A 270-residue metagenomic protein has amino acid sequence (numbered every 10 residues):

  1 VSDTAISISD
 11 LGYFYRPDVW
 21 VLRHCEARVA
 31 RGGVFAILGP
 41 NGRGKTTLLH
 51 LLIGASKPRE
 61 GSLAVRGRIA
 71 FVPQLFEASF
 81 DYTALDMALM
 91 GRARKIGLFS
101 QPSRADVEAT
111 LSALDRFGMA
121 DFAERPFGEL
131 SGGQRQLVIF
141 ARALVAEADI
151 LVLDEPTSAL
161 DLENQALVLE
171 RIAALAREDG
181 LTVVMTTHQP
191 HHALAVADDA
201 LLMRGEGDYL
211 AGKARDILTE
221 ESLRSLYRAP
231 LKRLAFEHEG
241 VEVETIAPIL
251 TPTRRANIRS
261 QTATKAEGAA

Functional and structural regions predicted by a protein language model:
V1-I8, G12-H24, R31, K57 (+1 more regions): A short, flexible loop at the N-terminus of ABC-type nucleotide-binding domains that lies
L38-P40: The feature captures the beta-strand-to-loop junction immediately N-terminal to the Walker
I53: Helix-to-loop junction immediately C-terminal to a conserved catalytic motif
P126-L130, Q134: Conserved ABC ATPase signature
L151-E155: Catalytic Walker B motif of ABC-type/P-loop ATPase nucleotide-binding domains
A200-K213: H-loop (His-switch) and adjacent beta-strand-loop-beta switch element of ABC-type ATPase nucleotide-binding domains
L226-A270: ABC ATPase nucleotide-binding domains
